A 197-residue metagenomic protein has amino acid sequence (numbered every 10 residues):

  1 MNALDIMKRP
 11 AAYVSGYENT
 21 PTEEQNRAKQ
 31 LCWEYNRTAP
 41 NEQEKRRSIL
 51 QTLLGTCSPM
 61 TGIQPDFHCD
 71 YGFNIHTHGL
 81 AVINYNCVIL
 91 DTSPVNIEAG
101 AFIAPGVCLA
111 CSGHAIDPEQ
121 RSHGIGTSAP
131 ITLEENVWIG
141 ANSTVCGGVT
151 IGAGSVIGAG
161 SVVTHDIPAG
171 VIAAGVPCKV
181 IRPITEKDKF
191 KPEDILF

Functional and structural regions predicted by a protein language model:
M1-P59, C178-R182, E186-F197: Terminal amphipathic alpha-helical/low-complexity segments used for targeting or macromolecular assembly
P40, F67-H78, V82-T150, V176-P177 (+1 more regions): Flexible, glycine/small-residue-enriched loop-and-beta-strand segment within the central core of proteins
W138, V156, I172-A174: Short-chain dehydrogenase/reductase
V149, G170-V171: Extracytoplasmic/periplasmic beta-strand context in beta-sandwich domains, especially the cupredoxin/COX2 CuA-binding
V163-T164: Short hydrophobic beta-strand element within catalytic cores of glycosyltransferases and related nucleotide-activated
